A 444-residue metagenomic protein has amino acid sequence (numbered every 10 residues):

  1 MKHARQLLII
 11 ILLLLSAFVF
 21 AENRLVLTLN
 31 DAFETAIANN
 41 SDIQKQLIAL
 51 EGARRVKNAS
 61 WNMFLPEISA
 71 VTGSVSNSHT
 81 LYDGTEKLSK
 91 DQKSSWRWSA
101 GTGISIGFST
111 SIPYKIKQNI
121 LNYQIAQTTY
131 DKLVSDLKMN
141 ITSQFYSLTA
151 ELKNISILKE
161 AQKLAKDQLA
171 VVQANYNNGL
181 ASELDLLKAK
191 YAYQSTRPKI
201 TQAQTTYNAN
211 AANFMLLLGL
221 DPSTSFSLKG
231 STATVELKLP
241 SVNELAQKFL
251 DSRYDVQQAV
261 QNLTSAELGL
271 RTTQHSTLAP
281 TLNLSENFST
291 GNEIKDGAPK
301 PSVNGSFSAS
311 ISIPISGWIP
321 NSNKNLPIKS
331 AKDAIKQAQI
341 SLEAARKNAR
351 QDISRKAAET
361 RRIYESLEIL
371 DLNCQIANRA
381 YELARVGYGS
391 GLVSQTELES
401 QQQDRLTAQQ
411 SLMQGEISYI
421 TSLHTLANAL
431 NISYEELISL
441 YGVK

Functional and structural regions predicted by a protein language model:
M1-L8: Bacterial N-terminal signal peptides that target proteins for export
A21-S69, G73-S74, I120, P222-E267 (+6 more regions): Bacterial Sec-pathway N-terminal export signals of envelope proteins
E22, S411-K444: Acidic, low-complexity, intrinsically disordered peripheral segments
E22-R24, N58, V71-F108, K115 (+4 more regions): Small/polar, glycine/serine/threonine/aspartate-rich low-complexity segments that form flexible
L27, D136-K248, K356-E359, I363 (+3 more regions): Periplasmic alpha-helical coiled-coil/stalk elements that build and connect Gram-negative outer-membrane
Q44-I48, W61-N62, G107-V134, L184 (+5 more regions): Sec/SRP-type N-terminal targeting helices
Y176-L180, Y388-L392, A429: A short glycine-centered flexible hinge/capping loop motif at secondary-structure junctions
